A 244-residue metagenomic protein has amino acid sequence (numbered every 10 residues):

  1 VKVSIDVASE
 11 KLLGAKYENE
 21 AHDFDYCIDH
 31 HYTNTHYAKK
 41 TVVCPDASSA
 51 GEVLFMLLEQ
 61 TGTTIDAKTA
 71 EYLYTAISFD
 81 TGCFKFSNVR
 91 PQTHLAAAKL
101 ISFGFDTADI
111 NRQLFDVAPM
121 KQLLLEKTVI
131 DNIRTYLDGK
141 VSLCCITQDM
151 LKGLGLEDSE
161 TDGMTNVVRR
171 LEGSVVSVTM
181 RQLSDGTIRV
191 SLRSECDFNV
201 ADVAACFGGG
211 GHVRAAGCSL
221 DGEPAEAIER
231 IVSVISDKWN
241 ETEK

Functional and structural regions predicted by a protein language model:
V1-K40: Active-site cofactor/cluster-binding pocket
V1-V3, M56, Q60, S219: Short intrinsically disordered, low-complexity coil segments enriched in acidic
L13-Y17, T41-C44, G62-T64, N166-V168: A generic local secondary-structure boundary/capping motif
K16-E20, K40-V43, P91-Q92, R193 (+1 more regions): Short, glycine/charged-enriched secondary-structure capping and boundary segments
Y17-E20, N34-T35, I65-A67, A76 (+2 more regions): Solvent-exposed alpha-helices and their adjacent loops that cap or buttress functional pockets in soluble metabolic
I28-A96: Short alpha-helices
F79-C206, G211-E243: Hydrophobic helix-and-loop "lid/oligomerization" segment in the mid-to-C-terminal part of catalytic domains
